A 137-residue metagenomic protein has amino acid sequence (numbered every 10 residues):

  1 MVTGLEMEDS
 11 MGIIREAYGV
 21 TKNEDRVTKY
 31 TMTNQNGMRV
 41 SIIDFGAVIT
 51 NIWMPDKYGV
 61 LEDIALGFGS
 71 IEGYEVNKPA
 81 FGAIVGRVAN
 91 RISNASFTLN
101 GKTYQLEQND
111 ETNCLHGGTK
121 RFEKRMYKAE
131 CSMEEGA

Functional and structural regions predicted by a protein language model:
V2-A137: Surface-exposed acidic/polar loop and edge beta-strand patches at domain peripheries
